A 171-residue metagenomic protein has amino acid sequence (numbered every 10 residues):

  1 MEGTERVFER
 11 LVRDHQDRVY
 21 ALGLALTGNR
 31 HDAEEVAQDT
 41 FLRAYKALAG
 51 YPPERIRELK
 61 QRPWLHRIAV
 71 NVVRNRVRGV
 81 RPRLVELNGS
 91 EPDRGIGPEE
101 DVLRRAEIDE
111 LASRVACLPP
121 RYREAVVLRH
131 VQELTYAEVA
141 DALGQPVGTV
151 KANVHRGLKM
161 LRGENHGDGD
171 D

Functional and structural regions predicted by a protein language model:
M1-A21, Y45, S113, R123: A short, charge-rich alpha-helical start-of-domain segment used by transcription regulators
R6-V7, R104-R105, A137, D141-G144 (+1 more regions): C-terminal edge and immediately downstream basic/flexible tail or linker adjoining helix-turn-helix-like DNA-binding
V12, Y20, R30-G50, V147: Conserved RNAP core-binding helix
E35-L42, L59-N71: Structural recognition of an alpha-helix C-terminal capping motif at a helix-to-coil junction
A49-P53, H66-L87, R104: Arg/Lys-rich amphipathic alpha helix in sigma70-family domain 2
V70, R74, Y122, L143-G167: DNA-recognition helix of helix-turn-helix
P82-I108, T135: Internal acidic/polar
A125-R129: A short pre-motif secondary-structure segment
